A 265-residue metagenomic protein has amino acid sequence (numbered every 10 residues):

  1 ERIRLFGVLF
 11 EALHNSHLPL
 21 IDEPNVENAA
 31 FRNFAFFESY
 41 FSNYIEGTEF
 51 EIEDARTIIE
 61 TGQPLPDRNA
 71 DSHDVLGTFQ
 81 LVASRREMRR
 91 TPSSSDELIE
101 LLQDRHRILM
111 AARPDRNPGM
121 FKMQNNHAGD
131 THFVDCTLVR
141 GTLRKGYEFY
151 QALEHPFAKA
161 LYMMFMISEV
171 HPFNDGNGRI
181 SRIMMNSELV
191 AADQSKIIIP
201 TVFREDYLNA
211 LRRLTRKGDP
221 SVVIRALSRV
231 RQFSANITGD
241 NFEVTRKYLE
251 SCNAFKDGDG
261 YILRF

Functional and structural regions predicted by a protein language model:
E1-F265: FIC/Doc superfamily catalytic core
